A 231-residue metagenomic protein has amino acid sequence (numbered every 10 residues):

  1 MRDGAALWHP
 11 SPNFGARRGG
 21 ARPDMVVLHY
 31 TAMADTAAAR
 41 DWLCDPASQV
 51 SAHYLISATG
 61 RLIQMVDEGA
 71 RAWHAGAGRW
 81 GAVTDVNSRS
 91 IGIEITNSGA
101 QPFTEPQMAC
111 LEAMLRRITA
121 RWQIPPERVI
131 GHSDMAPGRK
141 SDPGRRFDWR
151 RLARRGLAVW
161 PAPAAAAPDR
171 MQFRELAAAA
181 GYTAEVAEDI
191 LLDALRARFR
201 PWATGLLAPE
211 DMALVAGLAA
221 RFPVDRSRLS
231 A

Functional and structural regions predicted by a protein language model:
M1-E127: Active-site-adjacent loop/helix surface patches within enzyme catalytic domains that shape the substrate-binding cleft
G99, F103-A231: Basic/polar, cationic surfaces and motifs that engage anionic cell-wall and phosphate/carboxylate ligands
